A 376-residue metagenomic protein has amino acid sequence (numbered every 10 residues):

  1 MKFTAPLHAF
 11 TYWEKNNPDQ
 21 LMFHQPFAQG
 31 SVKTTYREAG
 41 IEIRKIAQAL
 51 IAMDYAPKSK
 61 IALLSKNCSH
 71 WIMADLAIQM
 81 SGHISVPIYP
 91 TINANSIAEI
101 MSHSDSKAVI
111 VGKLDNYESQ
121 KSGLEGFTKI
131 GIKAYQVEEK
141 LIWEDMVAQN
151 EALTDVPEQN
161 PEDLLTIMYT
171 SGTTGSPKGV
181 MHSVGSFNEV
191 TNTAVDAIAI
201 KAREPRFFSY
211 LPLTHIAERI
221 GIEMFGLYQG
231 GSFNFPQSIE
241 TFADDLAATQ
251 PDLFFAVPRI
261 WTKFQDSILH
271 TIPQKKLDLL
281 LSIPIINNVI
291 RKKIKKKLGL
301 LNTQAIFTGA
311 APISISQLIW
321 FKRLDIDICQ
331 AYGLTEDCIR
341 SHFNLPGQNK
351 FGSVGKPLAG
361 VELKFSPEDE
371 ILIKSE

Functional and structural regions predicted by a protein language model:
P18-L21, N150-Y169, S176, I200-R206: Conserved pre-ATP/AMP-binding loop-to-beta segment of ANL
M22-C68, I72-L76, N93-A98, S102 (+2 more regions): Conserved AMP-binding/adenylate-forming core of the ANL superfamily
K33-R37, L165-T191: Conserved AMP-binding A3 loop
M53, L76, M80-D145: Structural core segment of the AMP-binding/adenylate-forming
K60, K66-V86, P90-A94, S102-A108 (+4 more regions): A short helix-loop-beta submotif of the ANL/AMP-binding
D115-P161, I268-K297: ANL superfamily adenylate-forming
N188-R206, L213-K293, N302, D327: Conserved AMP-binding/adenylation subdomain of ANL enzymes
F254, I290-E376: Conserved AMP-binding/adenylate-forming
